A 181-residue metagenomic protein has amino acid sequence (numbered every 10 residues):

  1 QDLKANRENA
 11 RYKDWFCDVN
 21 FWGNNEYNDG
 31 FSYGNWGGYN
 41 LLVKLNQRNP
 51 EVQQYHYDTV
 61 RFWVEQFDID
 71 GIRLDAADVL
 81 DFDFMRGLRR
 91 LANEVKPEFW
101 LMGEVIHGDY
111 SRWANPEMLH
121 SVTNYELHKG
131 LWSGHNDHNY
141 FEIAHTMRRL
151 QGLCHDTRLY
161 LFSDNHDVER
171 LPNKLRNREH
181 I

Functional and structural regions predicted by a protein language model:
Q1-R61, Q66, L88-E94, S111-R112: Substrate-binding/active-site clefts of carbohydrate-active enzymes
D2-R7, T59, E65, D75-L159: Active-site-proximal helices and loops of the catalytic beta/alpha 8
N20-N24, G30, G71, Y140 (+1 more regions): Amphipathic alpha-helical interaction segments
F31, N40, M118, V122 (+1 more regions): Residue-level signal for pocket-adjacent positions within structured domains
G38-Q53, D70-V79, H128-D137, N165-R178: The substrate-binding groove and active-site-proximal loops of carbohydrate-active enzymes, especially glycoside
F67-D68, F162: Short loop/turn motifs at secondary-structure junctions
